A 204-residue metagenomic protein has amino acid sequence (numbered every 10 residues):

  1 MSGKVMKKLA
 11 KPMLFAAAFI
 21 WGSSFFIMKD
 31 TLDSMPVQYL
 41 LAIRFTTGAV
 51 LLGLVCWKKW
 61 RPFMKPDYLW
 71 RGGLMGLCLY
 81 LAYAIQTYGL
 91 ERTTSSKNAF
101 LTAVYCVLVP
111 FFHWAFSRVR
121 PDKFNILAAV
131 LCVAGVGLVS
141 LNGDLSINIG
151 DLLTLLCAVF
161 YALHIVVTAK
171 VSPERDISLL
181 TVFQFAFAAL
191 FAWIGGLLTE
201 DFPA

Functional and structural regions predicted by a protein language model:
S2-Y39, L77, I85, L145-K170 (+1 more regions): Glycine-/small-residue-enriched transmembrane alpha-helix faces in small-molecule transporters and effluxers
A16, I43-R44, M75, L101-V104 (+4 more regions): Hydrophobic core positions of alpha-helical segments in small-molecule transporters and transporter systems
I20, S24-F25, C56-T102, V109 (+1 more regions): Specific transmembrane alpha-helical segments of multi-pass solute transporters/efflux pumps, especially DMT/EamA
T31, L40, R44, G89 (+5 more regions): Hydrophobic/aromatic residues within transmembrane alpha-helices of multi-pass small-molecule transporters
L51-W60, Y105-L127: C-terminal transmembrane-helix exit sites in multi-pass transporters
L52, G73, P121-L141, C157-Y161 (+2 more regions): Hydrophobic transmembrane alpha-helices of multi-pass small-molecule transport proteins
P66-W70, A99-T102, A115-L138, I147-L153: Loop-to-transmembrane alpha-helix entry segments
Y88-T93, S140-I149, D201-A204: Membrane-interface helix caps and helix-loop-helix hairpins in membrane proteins
